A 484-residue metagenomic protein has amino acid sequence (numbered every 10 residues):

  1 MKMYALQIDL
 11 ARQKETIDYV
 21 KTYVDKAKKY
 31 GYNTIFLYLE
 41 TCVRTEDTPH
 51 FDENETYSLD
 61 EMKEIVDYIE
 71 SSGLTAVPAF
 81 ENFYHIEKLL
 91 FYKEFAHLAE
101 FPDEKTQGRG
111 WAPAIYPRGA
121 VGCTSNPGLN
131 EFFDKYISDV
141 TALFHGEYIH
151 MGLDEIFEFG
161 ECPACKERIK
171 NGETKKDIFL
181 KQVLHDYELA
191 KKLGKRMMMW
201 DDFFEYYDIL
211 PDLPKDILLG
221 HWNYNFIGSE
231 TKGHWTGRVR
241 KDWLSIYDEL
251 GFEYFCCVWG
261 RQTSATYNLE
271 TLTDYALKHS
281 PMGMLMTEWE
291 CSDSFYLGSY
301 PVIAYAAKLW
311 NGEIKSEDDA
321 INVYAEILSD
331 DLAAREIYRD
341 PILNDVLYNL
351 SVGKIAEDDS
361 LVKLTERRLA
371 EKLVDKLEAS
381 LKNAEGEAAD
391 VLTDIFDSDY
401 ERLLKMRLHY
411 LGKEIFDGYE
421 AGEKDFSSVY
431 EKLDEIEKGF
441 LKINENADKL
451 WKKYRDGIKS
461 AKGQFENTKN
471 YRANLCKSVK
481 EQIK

Functional and structural regions predicted by a protein language model:
M1-K2: N-terminal amphipathic alpha-helix/helix-capping segment at the start of soluble metabolic enzymes
A5-N223, T231: Aromatic-lined carbohydrate-binding surfaces of glycoside hydrolases
V20-K21, E64-D67, G73, P127-S138 (+2 more regions): Substrate-binding groove of N-acetylhexosamine-processing glycoside hydrolases
